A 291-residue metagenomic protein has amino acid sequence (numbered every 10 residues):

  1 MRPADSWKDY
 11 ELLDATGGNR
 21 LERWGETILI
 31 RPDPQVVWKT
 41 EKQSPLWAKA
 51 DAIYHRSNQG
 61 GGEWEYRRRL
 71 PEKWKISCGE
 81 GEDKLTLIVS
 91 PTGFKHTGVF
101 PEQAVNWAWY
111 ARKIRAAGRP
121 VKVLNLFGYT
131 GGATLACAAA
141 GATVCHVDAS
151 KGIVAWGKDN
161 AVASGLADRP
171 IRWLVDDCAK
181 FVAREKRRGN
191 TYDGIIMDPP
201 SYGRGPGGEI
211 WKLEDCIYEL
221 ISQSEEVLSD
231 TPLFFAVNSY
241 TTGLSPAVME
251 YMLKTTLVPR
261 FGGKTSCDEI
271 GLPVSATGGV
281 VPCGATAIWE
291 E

Functional and structural regions predicted by a protein language model:
K8-E22, L29-P101, A108: Non-catalytic substrate-recognition/targeting regions of SAM-dependent transferases
P101-R119: Conserved alpha-helix/loop element of class I SAM-dependent methyltransferases that forms part of the SAM/SAH-binding
G118-Y129: Conserved class I S-adenosyl-L-methionine
T130-V144: Conserved SAM-binding loop of SAM-dependent methyltransferases across substrates and taxa, primarily the Class I
S150-I196: S-adenosyl-L-methionine
K151-I153, V175-A179, Y192-Q223: Mobile active-site "lid"/loop adjacent to the S-adenosyl-L-methionine
L228-D230: Helix-to-beta-strand junctions that scaffold the AdoMet/dcAdoMet cofactor pocket in Class I SAM-dependent enzymes
P232-E291: C-terminal catalytic and target-recognition region of SAM-dependent MTase-like enzymes, primarily methyltransferases
